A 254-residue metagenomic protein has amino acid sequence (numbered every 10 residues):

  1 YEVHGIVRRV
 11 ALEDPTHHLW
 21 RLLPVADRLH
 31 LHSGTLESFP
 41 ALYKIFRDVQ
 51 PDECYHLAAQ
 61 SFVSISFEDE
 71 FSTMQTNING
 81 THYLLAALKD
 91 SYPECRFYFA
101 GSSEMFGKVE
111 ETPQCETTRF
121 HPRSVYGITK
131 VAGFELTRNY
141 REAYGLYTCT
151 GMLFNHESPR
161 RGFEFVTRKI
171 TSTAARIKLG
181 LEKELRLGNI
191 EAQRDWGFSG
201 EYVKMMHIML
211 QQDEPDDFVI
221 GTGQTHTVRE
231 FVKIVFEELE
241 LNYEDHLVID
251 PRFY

Functional and structural regions predicted by a protein language model:
Y1-H156, L210, K233, E238: N-terminal Rossmann-like NAD(P)+-binding domain of SDR-like oxidoreductases, especially those catalyzing
G5, G34, F163-Y254: C-terminal substrate-binding subdomain of Rossmann-fold SDR/epimerase-dehydratase oxidoreductases
H18-R21, V63, E110, C115-E116 (+6 more regions): Glycine-rich, flexible loop/turn motifs
Q75, R123, G127, R161 (+2 more regions): Charge-dense, low-complexity intrinsically disordered segments
